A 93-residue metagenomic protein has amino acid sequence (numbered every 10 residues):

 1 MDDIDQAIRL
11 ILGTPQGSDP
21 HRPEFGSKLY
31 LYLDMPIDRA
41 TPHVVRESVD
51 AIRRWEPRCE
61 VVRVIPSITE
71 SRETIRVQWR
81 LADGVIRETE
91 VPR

Functional and structural regions predicted by a protein language model:
M1-R46, D50, V62-R93: Immediate N-terminus of the mature polypeptide
R53-V61: Short secondary-structure junctions
